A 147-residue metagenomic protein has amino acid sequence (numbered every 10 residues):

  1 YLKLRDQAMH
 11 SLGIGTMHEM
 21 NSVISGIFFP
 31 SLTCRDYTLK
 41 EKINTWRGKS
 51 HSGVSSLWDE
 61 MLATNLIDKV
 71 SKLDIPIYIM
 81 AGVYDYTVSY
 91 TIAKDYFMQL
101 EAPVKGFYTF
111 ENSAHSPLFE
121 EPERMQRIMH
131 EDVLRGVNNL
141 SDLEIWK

Functional and structural regions predicted by a protein language model:
Y1-D68, I75: Alpha/beta-hydrolase
S25-F29, M98, H130, L134: Sec-exported extracytoplasmic/periplasmic mature domains
L62, Y86-I92: Conserved alpha/beta-hydrolase "acid-adjacent" motif
K72, Y90-V104: Active-site-adjacent alpha-helix of alpha/beta-hydrolase-fold enzymes
L73, I79-A81, D85: Short beta-strand/loop motif that positions the catalytic acidic residue of the alpha/beta-hydrolase fold
P103-K147: Catalytic active-site module of serine/aspartate enzymes centered on a nucleophile-bearing elbow/loop
